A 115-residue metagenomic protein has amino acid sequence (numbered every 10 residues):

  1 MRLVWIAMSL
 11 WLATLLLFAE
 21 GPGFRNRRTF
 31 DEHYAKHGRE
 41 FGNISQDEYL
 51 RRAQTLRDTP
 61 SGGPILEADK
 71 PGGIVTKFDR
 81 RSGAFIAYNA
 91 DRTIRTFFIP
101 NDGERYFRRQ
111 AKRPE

Functional and structural regions predicted by a protein language model:
M1-L16: Eukaryotic low-complexity, non-globular regulatory regions
F18-G73: Compact soluble domain cores
K70-R95: Compact alpha-helical subdomains of small soluble proteins
I86-E115: A short, surface-exposed interaction/processing loop segment used at functional sites
